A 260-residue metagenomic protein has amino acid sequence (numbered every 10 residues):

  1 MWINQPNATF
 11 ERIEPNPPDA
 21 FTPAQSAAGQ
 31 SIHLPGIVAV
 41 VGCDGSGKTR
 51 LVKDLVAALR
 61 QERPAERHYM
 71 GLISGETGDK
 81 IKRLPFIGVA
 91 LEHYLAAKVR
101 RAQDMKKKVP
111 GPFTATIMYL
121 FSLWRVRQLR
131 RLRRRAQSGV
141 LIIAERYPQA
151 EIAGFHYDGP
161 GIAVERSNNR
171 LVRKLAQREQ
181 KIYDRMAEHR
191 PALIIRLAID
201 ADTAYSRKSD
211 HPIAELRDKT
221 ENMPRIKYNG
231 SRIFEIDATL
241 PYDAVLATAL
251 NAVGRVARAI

Functional and structural regions predicted by a protein language model:
M1-F10, A28, A192, A201-I260: NTP-dependent small-molecule kinase module
V40: Hydrophobic anchor at the beta1->P-loop junction of P-loop NTPases
C43: P-loop (Walker A) phosphate-binding loop of NTP-binding proteins
K48: Conserved lysine of the Walker
L51: Hydrophobic positions on the alpha1 helix immediately C-terminal to the Walker A/P-loop
E62-G78: Short beta-strand-centered segment that lines the nucleotide-binding/catalytic pocket of NTP-utilizing
S74-R170: ATP-dependent small-molecule kinase phosphotransfer cores that center on conserved nucleotide phosphate-binding segments
R146-R225: A glycine- and Lys/Arg-enriched "phosphate-lid" helix/loop adjacent to the NTP-binding pocket of small-molecule kinases
